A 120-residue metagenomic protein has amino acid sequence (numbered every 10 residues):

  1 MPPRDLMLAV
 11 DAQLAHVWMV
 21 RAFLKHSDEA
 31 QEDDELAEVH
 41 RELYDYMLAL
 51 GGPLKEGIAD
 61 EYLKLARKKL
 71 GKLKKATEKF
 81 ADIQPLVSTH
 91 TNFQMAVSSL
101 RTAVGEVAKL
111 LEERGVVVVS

Functional and structural regions predicted by a protein language model:
M1-M47: Short terminal alpha-helical segments
M1-R4, K55, S120: N-terminal targeting/docking segments
P3-L6, A59, A66, L86 (+1 more regions): Amphipathic alpha-helical coiled-coil segments and their boundaries
A9-V17, L65-K75: Short amphipathic alpha-helical heptad-repeat segments
W18-K25, G51, K74-A81: Regular secondary-structure segments
D34-R41, K64-R67, H90-S98: Short, charged, amphipathic alpha-helical segments
L48-A66, I83: Short, solvent-exposed, charged loop/turn and helix-capping segments that join or cap alpha-helices on peripheral
T77-S120: Amphipathic alpha-helical binding modules
